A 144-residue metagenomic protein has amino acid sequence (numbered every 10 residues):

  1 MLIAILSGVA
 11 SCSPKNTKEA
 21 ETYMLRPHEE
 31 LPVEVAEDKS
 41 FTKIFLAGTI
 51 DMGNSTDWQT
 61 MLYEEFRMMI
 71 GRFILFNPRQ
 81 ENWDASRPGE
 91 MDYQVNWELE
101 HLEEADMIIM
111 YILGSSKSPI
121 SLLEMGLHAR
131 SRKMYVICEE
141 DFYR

Functional and structural regions predicted by a protein language model:
M1-G8: Bacterial N-terminal signal peptides
G8-R144: Conserved catalytic or regulatory cores that recognize and/or transform ribose-phosphate-containing ligands
